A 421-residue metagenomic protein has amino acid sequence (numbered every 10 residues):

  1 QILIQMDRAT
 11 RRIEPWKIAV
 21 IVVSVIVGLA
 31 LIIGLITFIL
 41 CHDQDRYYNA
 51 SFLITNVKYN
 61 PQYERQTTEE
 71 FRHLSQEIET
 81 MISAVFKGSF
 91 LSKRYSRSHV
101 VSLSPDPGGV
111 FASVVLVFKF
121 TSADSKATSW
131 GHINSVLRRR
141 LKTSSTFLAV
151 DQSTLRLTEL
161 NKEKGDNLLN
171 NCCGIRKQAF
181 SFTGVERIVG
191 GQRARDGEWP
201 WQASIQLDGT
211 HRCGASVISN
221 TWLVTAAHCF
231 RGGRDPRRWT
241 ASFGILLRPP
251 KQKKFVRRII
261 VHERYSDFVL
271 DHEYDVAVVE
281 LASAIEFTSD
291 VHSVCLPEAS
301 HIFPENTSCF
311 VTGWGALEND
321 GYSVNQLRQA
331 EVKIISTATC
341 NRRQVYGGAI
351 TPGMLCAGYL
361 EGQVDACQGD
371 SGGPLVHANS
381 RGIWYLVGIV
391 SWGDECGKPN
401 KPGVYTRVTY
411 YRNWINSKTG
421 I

Functional and structural regions predicted by a protein language model:
Q1-E14, E198-W201: Membrane-proximal N-terminal segments immediately preceding the first transmembrane helix
D7-V23, F38-Q44: Extracellular juxtamembrane-to-transmembrane boundary of type I single-pass membrane glycoproteins
I21-L40, L148-S219, L223-V224, T240: Protease-domain processing segments flanking chymotrypsin-fold serine proteases, especially trypsin-like
Y47-I54, S98-S122, G382-D394, Y411: Disulfide-stabilized extracellular beta-strand modules
Q66-I188, Q192, G197: Extracellular juxtamembrane "stalk/stem" segments on the ectodomain side of transmembrane proteins
I78, L223-A226, R231-Y265, T339: Conserved H-D interstitial segment of serine endopeptidase catalytic domains
A179-V189, Q202-D208, T307-I421: Extracellular trypsin-like serine protease catalytic domains
E263-S266, A284-V324, Q329: Active-site substrate-binding loop(s) of clan PA
